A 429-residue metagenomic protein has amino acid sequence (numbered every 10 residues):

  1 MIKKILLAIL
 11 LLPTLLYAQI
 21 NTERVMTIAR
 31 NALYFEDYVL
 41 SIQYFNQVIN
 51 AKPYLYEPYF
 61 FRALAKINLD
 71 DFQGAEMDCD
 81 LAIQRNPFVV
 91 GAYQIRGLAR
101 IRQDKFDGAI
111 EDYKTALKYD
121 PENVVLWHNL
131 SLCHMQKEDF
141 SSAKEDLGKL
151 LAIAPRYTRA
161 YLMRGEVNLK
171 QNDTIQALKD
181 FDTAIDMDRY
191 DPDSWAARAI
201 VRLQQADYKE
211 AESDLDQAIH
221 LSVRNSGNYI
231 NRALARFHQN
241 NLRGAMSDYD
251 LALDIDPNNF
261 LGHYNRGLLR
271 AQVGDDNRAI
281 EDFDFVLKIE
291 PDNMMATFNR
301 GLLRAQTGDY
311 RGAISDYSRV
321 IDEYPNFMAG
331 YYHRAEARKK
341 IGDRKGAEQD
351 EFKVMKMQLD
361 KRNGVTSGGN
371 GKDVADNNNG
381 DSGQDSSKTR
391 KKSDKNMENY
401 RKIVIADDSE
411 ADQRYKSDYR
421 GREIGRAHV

Functional and structural regions predicted by a protein language model:
L16-Q73, M77, Q84, G368-D376 (+2 more regions): N-terminal leader/linker segments that initiate helical-solenoid repeat arrays
N21-E23, Y56-E57, V90-Q94, V124-V125 (+7 more regions): Helix-start (N-cap) detector for alpha-helical repeat units in TPR-like alpha-solenoids, especially tetratricopeptide
Y34-F35, N68, R102, Q136 (+7 more regions): Register position in tetratricopeptide repeats
M295, N299, A305-Q306, G312-S315 (+1 more regions): Eukaryotic alpha-helical solenoid repeat scaffolds
